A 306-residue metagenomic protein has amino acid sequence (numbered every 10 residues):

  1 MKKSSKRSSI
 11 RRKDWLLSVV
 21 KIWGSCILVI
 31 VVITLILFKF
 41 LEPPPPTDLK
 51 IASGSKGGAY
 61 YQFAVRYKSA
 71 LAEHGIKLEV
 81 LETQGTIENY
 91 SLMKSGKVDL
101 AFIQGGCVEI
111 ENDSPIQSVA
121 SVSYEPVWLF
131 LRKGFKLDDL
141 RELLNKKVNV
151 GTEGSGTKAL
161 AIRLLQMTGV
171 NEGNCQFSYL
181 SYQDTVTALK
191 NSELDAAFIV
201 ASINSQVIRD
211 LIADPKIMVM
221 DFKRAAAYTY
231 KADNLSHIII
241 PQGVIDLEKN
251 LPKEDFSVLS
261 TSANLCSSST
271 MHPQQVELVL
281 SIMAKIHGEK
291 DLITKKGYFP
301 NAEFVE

Functional and structural regions predicted by a protein language model:
M1-G85, K94, N112-P115, S123-Y124 (+1 more regions): N-terminal hydrophobic or amphipathic helices and topogenic motifs
P43-P44, S121-V122, L140-E142, D255-S260: Short, flexible turn/loop "capping" segments at secondary-structure junctions
P46-H74, E125-N191: Bilobed "Venus flytrap"/periplasmic-binding protein-like clamshell domains and structurally analogous long
K50-A52, E79-L81, L100-I103, S118-S121 (+4 more regions): Soluble periplasmic/extracytoplasmic beta-strand elements of cell-envelope proteins
L71, G75, K97, F102-G105 (+10 more regions): Sec/Tat-exported extracytoplasmic proteins
Q84-V127, L131-G134, S202-V207: Acidic, polar ligand-binding/catalytic clefts
G105-C107, F135, E172-S260: Pocket-lining segment of extracytoplasmic ligand-binding domains
E248-E306: Segments of small-molecule ligand-sensing domains
